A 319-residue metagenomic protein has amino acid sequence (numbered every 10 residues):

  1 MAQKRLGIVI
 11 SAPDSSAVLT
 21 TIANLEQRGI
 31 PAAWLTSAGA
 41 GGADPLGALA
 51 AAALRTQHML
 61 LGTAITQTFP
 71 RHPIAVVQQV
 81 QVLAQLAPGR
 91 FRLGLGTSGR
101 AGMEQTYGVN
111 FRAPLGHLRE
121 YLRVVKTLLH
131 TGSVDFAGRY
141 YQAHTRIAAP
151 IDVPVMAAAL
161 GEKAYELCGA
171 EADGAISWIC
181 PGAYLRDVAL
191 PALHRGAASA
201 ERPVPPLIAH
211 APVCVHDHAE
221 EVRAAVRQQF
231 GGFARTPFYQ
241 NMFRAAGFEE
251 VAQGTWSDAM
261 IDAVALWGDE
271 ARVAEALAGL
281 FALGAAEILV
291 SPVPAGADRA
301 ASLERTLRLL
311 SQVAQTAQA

Functional and structural regions predicted by a protein language model:
M1-A319: Active-site-adjacent structural elements that line small-molecule/cofactor binding pockets in enzymes
